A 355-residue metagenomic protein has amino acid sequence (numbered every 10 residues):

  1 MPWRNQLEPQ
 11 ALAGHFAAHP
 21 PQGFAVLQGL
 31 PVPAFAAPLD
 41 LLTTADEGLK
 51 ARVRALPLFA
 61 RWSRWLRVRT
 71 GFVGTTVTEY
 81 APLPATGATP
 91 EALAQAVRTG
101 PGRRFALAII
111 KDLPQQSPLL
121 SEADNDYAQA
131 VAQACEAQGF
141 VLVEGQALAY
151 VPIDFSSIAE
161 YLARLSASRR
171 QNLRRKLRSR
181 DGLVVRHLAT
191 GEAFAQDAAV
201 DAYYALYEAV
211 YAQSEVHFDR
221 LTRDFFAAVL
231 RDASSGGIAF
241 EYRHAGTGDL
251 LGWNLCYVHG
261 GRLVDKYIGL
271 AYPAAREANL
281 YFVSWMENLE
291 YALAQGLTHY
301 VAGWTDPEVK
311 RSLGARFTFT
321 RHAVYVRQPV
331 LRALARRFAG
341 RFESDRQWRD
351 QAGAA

Functional and structural regions predicted by a protein language model:
M1-A355: N-acyltransferase acceptor-side catalytic subdomain
